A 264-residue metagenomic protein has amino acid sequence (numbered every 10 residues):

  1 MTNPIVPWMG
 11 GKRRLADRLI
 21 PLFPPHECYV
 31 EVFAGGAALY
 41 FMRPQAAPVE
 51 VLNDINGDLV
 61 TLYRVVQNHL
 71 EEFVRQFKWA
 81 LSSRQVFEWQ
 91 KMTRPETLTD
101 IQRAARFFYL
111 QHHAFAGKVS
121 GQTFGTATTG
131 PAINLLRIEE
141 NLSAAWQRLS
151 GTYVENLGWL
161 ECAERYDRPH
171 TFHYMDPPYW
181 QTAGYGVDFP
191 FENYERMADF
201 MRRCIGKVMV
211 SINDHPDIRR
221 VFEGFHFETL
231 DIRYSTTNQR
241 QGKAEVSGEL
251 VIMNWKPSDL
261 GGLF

Functional and structural regions predicted by a protein language model:
M1-L15, L22, A37, Q67-G184 (+2 more regions): SAM-dependent nucleic-acid methyltransferase catalytic core
P25-Q85: Conserved S-adenosyl-L-methionine
G35, Y63, F108, V208 (+1 more regions): A residue-level signal for conserved active-site and pocket-lining positions in enzyme catalytic cores
M42-A46, E164-R168, P216-G224: Short loop/helix-cap segments at secondary-structure boundaries that form the rim of catalytic
V51-D54, Y174-M175, H226-I232: Short hydrophobic/aromatic-enriched beta-strand-loop microsegments
N56-D58, Y179-W180, D231-N238: Short, acidic/turn-prone active-site loops that include or flank metal/cofactor- and phosphate-binding residues
Y185-F189: Short, solvent-exposed loop/turn segments at secondary-structure boundaries
P190-F264: Long, positively charged, glycine-interspersed low-complexity recognition regions
